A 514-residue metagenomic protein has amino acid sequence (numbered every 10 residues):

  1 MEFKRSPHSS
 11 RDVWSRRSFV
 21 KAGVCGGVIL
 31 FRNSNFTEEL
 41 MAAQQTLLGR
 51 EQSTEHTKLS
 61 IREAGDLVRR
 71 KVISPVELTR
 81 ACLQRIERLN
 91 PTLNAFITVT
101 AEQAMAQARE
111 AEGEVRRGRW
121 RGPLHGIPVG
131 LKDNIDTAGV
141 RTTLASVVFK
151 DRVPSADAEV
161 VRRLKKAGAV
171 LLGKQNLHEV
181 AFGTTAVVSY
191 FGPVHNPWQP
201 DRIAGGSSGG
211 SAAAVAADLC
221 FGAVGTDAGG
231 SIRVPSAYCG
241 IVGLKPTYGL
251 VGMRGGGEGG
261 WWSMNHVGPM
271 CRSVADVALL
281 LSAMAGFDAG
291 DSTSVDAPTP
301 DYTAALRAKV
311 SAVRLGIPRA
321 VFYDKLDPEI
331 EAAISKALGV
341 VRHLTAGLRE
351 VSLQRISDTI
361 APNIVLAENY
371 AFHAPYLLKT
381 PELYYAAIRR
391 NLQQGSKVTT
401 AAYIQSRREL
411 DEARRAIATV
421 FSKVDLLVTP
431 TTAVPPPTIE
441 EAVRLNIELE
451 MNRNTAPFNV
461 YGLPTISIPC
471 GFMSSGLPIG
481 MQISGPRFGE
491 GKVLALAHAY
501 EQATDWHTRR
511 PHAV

Functional and structural regions predicted by a protein language model:
E2-M105, H343, A402, R509-V514: An N-terminal boundary/leader segment
A42-A43, L47-G49, W120, K245-A332 (+2 more regions): A short helix-breaking turn/cap at a secondary-structure junction
K71, G126, K166, V170-L172 (+6 more regions): Glycine-rich, small-residue loops and helix-cap segments that act as flexible hinges at active-site edges
C82, A104, G126, K132 (+8 more regions): Conserved hydrophobic/aromatic pocket- or pore-lining residues that grip, position, or stack substrates in active sites
T92-S146: N-terminal, positively charged, Ser/Thr/Ala/Gly-biased leader segments that form transit/presequence-like amphipathic
H125-L144, A304-P318, R349, N363-A418 (+2 more regions): Short helix-loop capping/hinge segments that flank enzyme active sites or metal/cofactor-binding pockets
A145-S146, K150, D327, P437-N446: Glycine/threonine-rich flexible loop motifs
P154-F287, N459-Q482: Short glycine/serine-rich loop segments
